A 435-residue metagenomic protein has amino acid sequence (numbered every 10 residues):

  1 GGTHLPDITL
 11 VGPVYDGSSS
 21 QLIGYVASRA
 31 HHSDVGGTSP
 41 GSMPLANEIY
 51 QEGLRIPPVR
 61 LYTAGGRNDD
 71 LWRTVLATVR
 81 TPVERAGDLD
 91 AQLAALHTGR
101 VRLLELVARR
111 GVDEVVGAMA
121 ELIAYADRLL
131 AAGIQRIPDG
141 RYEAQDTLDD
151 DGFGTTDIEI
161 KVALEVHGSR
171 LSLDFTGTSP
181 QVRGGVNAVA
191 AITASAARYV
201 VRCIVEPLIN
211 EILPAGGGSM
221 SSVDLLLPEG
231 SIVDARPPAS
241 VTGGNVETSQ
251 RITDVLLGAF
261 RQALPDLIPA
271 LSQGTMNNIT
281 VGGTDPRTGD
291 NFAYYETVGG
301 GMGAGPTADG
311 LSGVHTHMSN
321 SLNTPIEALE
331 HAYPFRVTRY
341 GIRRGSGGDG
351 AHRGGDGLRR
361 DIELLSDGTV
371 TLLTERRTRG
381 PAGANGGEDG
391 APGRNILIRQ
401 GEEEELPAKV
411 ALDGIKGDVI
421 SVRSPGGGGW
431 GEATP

Functional and structural regions predicted by a protein language model:
G1-P435: Glycine/proline-enriched, intrinsically flexible loops and inter-domain linkers
